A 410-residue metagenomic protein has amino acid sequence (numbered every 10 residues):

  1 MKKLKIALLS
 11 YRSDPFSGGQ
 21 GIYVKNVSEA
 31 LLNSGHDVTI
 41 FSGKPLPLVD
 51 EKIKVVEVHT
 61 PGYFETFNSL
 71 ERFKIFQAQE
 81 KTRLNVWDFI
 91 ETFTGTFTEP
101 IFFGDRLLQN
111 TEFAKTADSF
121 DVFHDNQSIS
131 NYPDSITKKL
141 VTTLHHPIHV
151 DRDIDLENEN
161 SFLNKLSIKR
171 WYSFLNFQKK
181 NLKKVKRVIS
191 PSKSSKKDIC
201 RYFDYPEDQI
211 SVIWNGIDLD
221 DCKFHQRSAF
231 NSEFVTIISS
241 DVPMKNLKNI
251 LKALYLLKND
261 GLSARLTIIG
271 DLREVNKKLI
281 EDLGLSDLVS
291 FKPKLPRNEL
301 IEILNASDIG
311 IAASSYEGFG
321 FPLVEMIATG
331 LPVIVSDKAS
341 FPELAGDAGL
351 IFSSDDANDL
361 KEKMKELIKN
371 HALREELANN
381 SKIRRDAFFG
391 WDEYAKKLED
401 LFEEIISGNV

Functional and structural regions predicted by a protein language model:
S42-D105: A conserved catalytic-core segment of Leloir-type glycosyltransferases
R72-G95, T137-K179: Acceptor-binding helix/loop patch of EC 2.4 sugar-transfer enzymes, predominantly nucleotide-sugar-dependent
S194, G216: Carbohydrate-associated surface elements
S228-K245, L251-L254: Conserved donor-binding/catalytic core segment of Leloir-type glycosyltransferases
K277-I301: Nucleotide-activated donor-binding/catalytic signature segment of Leloir-type glycosyltransferases, i.e., the conserved
S315: Aromatic "clamp/platform" in nucleotide-sugar-dependent glycosyltransferases that forms part of the donor/acceptor
P332-V335: Short hydrophobic beta-strand element within catalytic cores of glycosyltransferases and related nucleotide-activated
L350-A357, E366-A372: Conserved acidic donor-binding segment of nucleotide-sugar-dependent glycosyltransferases
